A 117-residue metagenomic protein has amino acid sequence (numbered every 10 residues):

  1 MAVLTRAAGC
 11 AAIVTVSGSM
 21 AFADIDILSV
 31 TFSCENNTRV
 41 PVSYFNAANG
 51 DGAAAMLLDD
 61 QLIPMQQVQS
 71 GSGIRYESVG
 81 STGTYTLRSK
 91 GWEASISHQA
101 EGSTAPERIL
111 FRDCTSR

Functional and structural regions predicted by a protein language model:
M1-G9: Bacterial N-terminal signal peptides that target proteins for export
A2-V3, M20-I25: Compositionally biased, disordered extreme N-termini, encompassing classical targeting presequences
A8-A11, M20-A21: Cleavable N-terminal signal peptides
V16-G18: N-terminal signal peptide c-region/cleavage motif recognized by signal peptidases
A23-R117: Cysteine-centric segments in proteins
